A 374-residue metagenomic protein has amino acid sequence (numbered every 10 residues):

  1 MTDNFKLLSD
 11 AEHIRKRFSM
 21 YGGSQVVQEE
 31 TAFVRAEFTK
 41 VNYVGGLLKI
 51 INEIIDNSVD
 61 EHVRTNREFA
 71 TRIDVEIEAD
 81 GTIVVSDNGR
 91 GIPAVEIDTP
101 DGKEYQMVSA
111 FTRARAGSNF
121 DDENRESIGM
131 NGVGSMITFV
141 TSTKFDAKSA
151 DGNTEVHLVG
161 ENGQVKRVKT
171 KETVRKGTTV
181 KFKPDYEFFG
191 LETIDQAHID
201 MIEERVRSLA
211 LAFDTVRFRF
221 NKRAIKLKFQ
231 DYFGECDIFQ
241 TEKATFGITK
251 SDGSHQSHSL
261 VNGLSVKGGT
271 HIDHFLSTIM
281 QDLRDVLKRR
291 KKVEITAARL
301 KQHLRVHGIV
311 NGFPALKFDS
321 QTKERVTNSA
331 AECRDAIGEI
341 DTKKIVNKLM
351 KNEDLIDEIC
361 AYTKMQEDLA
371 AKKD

Functional and structural regions predicted by a protein language model:
M1-I55, D98, Q106-T112, N119 (+1 more regions): Bergerat-fold GHKL ATPase/HATPase_c domain
M1-N4, G81-Q106, G117-D237: GHKL-type ATPase core
G23-Q25, K40, S58-D74, G117-S127 (+3 more regions): Active-site phosphate-binding and catalytic loops of NTP-dependent enzymes
V41-I73, G134-T141: Conserved ATP-binding N-box helix of the HATPase_c
L47-D56, N66, E104-F120, D200-E204 (+2 more regions): A short, contiguous, amphipathic alpha-helix enriched in charged residues
N88, P314-G338: Short, low-complexity, polybasic intrinsically disordered segments
I199-E324: GHKL/Histidine-kinase-like ATPase module
R289-V293, S329-M365: Flexible helix-coil linker/hinge segments at domain or subdomain boundaries
